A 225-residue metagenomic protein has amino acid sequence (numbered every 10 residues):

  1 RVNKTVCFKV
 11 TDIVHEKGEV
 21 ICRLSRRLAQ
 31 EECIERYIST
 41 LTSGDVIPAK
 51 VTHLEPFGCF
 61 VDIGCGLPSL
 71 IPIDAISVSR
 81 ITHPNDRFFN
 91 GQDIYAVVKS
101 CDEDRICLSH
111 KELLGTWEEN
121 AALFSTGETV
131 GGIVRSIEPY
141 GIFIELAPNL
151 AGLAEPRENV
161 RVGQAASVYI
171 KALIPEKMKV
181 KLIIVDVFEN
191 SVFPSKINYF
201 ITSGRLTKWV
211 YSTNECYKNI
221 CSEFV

Functional and structural regions predicted by a protein language model:
R1-V2, E31-S43, P68-N90, G115-E118 (+1 more regions): A cross-kingdom feature marking solvent-exposed beta-strand/loop segments within repeated, beta-rich binding/scaffold
V2-I21, P48, P56, G91-I106 (+2 more regions): OB-fold/S1-family RNA-binding modules
K4-R36, V46, T52-G58, G64-R80 (+1 more regions): Hydrophobic, ordered structural segments
G18, I34, C59, I71 (+7 more regions): Short acidic, gly/pro-rich beta-turn/loop elements at beta-sheet edges and active-site/ligand-binding grooves
R23-R27, F60-G64, D74, C107-K111 (+3 more regions): Short, acidic/hydrophobic/Gly-rich beta-strand patch recurrent on exposed beta strands that often constitutes part
E32-L41, E112-G127, V160, S191-N198 (+1 more regions): DE-rich acidic low-complexity regions and acidic surface loops
T42-S43, T52-H53, D62-I63, F88-N90 (+2 more regions): Low-complexity, polar/charged sequence tracts that form flexible coils or short amphipathic helices and often embed
I81-F143, P148-N149, P156-E158: Eukaryotic tandem repeat interaction scaffolds
